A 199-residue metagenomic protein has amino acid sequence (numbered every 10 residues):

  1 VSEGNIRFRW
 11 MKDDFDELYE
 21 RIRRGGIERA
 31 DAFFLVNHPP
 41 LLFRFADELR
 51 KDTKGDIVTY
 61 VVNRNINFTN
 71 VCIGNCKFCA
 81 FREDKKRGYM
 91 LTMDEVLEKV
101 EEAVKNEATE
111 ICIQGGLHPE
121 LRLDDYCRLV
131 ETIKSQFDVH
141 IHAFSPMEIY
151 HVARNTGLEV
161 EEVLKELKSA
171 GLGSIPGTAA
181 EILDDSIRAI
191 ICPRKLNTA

Functional and structural regions predicted by a protein language model:
V1-T69, I73-G74: Flexible, acidic/Gly-rich N-terminal and inter-domain linker regions that tether and position cofactor-handling modules
W10, G25, F43, D47 (+7 more regions): Amphipathic, alpha-helical segments enriched in basic
F43-D84, G88-Q114: N-terminal pre-triad scaffold of radical SAM enzymes
E83-A199: Conserved Radical SAM active-site core
